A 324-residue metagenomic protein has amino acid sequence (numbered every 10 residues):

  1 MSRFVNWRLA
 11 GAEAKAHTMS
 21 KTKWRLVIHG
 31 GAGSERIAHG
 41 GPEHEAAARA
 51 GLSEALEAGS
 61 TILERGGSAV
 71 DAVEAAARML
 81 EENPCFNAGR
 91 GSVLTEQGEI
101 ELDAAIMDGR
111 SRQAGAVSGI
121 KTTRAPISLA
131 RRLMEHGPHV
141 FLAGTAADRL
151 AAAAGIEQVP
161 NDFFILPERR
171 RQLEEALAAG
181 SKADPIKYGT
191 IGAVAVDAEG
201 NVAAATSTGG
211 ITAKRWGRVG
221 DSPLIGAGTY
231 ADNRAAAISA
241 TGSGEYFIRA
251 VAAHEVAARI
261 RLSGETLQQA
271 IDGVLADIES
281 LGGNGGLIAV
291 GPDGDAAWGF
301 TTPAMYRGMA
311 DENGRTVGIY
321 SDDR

Functional and structural regions predicted by a protein language model:
M1-T18: N-terminal amphipathic/basic-hydrophobic helices that include classical n-h-c signal peptides and signal-anchor
W7, M19-R324: Alpha/propeptide regions of enzymes that mature by internal proteolysis
